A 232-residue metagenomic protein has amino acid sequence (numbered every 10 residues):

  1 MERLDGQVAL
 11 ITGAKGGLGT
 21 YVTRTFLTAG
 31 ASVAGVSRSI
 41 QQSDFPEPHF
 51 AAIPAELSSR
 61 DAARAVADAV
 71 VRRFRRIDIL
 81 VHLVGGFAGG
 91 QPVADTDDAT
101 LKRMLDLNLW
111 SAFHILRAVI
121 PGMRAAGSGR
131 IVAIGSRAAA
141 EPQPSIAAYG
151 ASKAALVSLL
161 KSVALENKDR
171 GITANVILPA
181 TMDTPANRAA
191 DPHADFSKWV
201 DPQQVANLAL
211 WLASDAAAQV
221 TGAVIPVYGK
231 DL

Functional and structural regions predicted by a protein language model:
V8, K15: Conserved glycine-rich cofactor-binding loop
P54-A65, D98: The beta1-alpha1 cofactor-binding region of Rossmann-like NAD(H)/NADP(H)-dependent oxidoreductases
R64, F87-K102, S145-A148, R188: Conserved mid-core segment of classical short-chain dehydrogenase/reductases
A94-F113, S128, V132, L156: Catalytic Tyr-X3-Lys loop
L116, S152: Active-site helix of classical SDR
P121, L165-E166, A218: Alpha-helical segment proximal to the catalytic Tyr-Lys
S136: Residue(s) in the substrate-gating loop at a strand-loop-helix junction that position the organic substrate next
D169-I172, V176-I177, T184, A194-L232: C-terminal helical subdomain
